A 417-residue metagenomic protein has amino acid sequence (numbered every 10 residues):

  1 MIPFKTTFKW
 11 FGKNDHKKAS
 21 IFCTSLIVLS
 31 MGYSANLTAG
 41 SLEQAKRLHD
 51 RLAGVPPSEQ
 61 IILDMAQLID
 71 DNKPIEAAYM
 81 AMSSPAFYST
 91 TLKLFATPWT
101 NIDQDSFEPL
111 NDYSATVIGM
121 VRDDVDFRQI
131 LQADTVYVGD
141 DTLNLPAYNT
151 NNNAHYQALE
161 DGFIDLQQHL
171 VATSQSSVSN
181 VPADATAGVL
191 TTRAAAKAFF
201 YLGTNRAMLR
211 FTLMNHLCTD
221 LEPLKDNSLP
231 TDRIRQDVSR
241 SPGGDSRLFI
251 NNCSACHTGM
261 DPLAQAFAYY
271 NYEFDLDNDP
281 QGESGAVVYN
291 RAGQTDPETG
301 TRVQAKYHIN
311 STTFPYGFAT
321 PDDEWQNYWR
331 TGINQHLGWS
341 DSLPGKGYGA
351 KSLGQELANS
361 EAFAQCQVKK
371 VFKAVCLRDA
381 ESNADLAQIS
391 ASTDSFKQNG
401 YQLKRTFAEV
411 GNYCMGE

Functional and structural regions predicted by a protein language model:
M1-K17: N-terminal secretory signal peptides that target proteins for export/translocation
K13-I27: Sec-dependent N-terminal signal peptides
T38-A77, A81: N-terminal mature-domain "stem" immediately C-terminal to a signal peptide or N-terminal signal-anchor/transmembrane
L48-G54, T91, V371, S392 (+1 more regions): Residue-level detector of buried hydrophobic side-chain packing in well-ordered secondary-structure elements
E76-L263, A358, A362, F372-V375 (+3 more regions): Extended surface/linker regions that mediate inter-domain or inter-protein docking in multi-component redox
Y79, S179, T191-N205, S239-R240 (+7 more regions): Electron-transfer interface patches adjacent to heme c in soluble/periplasmic c-type cytochromes and di-/multiheme
Q265-N271: Short cysteine/histidine-rich zinc-coordinating motifs and their immediately flanking basic loops
